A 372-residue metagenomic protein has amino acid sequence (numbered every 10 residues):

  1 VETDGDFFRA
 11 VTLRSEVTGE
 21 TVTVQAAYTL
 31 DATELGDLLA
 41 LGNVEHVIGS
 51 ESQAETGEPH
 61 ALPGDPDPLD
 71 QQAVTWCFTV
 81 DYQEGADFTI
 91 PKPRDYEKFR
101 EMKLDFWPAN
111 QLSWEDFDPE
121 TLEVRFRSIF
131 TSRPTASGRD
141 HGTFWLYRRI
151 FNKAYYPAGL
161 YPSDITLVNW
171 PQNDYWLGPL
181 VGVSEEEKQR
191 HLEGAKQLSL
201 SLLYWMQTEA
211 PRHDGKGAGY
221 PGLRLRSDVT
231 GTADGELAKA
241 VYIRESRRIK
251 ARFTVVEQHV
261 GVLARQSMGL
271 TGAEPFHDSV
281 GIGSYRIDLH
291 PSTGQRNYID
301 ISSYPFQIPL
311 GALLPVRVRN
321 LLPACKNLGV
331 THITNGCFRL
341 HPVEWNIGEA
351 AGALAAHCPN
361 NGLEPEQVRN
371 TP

Functional and structural regions predicted by a protein language model:
G5-A10, V17-Y28, A32-P372: Flavin (FAD/FMN)-binding glycine-rich loop and adjacent Rossmann-like elements that form
